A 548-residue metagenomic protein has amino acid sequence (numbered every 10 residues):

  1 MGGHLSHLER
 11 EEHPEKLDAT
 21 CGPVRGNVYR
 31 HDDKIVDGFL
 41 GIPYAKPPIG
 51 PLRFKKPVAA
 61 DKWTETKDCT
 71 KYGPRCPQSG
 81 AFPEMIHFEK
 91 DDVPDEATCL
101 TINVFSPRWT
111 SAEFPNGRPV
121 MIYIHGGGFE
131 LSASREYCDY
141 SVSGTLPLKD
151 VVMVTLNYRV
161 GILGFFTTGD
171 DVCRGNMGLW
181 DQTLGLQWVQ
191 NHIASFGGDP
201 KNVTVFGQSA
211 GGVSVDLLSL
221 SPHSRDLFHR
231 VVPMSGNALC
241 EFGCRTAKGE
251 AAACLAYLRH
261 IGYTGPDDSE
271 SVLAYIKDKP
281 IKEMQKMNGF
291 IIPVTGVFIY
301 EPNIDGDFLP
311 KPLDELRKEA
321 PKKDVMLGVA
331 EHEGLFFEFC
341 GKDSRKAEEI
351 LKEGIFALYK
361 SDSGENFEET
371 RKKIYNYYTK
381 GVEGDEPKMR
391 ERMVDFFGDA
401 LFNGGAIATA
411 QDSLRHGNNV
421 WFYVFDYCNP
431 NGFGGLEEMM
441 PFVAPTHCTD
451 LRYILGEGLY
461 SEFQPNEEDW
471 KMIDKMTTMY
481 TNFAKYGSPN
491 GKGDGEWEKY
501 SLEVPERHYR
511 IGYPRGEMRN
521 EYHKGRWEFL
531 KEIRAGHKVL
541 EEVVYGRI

Functional and structural regions predicted by a protein language model:
G2-L179, P200, G296, G458 (+5 more regions): Non-catalytic accessory segments of hydrolases
D37, A97-L100, W180-T183, Q187 (+7 more regions): A structural signal for well-ordered alpha-helical segments within the folded catalytic domains of diverse enzymes
G38-Y44, P48-D61, F339-L358, P505: Short Gly/aromatic-enriched secondary-structure transition segments
F39, A97-T101, P119, K322-K323 (+4 more regions): Extracellular structured ligand-interaction cores
E89-P266, E315-E338: Serine-hydrolase-like catalytic core of hydrolytic proteins
S106-P115, I193-N202, Y263-S269, D412-W421 (+1 more regions): Surface-exposed helix-capping loop/turn segments at secondary-structure junctions
A256-F290: Accessory cap/linker subdomain of secreted extracellular hydrolases
D278-W470, M479, Y486: Substrate-gating cap/lid region and adjacent catalytic-acid/histidine neighborhood within extracellular/lumenal
